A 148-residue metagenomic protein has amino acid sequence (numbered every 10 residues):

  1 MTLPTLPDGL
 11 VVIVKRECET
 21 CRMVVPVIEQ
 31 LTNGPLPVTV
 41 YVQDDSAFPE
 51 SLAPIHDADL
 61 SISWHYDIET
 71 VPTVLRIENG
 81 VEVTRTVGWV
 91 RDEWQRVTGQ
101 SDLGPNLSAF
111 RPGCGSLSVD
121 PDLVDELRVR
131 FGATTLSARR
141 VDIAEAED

Functional and structural regions predicted by a protein language model:
M1-G9, E17-E19, M23-P37, W64-V71 (+2 more regions): Non-globular targeting/processing and membrane-anchoring segments
P35-D59: Thiol-based oxidoreductase modules, predominantly thioredoxin-like and allied folds used for disulfide exchange
